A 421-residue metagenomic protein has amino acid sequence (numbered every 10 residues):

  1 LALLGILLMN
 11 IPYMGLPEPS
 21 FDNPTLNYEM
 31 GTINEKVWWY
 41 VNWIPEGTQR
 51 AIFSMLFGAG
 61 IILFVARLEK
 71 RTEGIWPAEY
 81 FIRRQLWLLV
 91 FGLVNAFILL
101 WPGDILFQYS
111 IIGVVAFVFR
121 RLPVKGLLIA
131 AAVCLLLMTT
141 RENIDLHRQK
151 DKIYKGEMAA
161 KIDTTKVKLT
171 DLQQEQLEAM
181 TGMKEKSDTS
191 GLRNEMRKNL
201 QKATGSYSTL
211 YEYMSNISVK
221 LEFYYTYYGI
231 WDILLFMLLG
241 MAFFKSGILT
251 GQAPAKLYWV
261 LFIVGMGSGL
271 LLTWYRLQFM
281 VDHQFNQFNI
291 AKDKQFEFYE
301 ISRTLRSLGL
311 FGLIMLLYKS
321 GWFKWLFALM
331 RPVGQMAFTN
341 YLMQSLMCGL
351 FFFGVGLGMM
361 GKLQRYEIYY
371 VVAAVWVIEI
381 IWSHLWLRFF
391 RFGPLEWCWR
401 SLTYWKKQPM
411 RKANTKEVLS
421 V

Functional and structural regions predicted by a protein language model:
L1-A2, Y318-M347, R365-Y366, Y370 (+1 more regions): Functional transmembrane helices that form membrane-embedded active or gating regions
L1-F57, I61-F64: N-terminal signal-anchor module of multipass membrane proteins
T32-G47, I217-Y227, N289-L305: Short aromatic-rich membrane-water interface segments that cap or initiate transmembrane helices in multi-pass membrane
A51-A66, I105-V118, Y228-G251, S302-G321: Specific transmembrane alpha-helix
M55-I153, G321, L346-L350: Internal alpha-helical transmembrane segments
V133-W231: Long hydrophobic alpha-helical segments that form multi-pass transmembrane helix bundles in integral membrane proteins
G265-K319: Alpha-helical transmembrane segments and terminal signal-anchor/GPI-anchor hydrophobic tails, characterized by long
Q295-S302, A337, M360-H384: Membrane-interface transmembrane-helix boundary segments in multi-pass integral membrane proteins
